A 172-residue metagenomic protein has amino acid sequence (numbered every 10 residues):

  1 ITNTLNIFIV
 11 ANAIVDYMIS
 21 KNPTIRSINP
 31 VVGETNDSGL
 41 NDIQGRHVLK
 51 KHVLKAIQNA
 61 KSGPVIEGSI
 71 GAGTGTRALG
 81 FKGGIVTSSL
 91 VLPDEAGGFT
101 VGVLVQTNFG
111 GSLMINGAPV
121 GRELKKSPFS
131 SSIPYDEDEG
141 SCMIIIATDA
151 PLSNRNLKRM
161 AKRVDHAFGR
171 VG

Functional and structural regions predicted by a protein language model:
I1-G172: Alpha/propeptide regions of enzymes that mature by internal proteolysis
